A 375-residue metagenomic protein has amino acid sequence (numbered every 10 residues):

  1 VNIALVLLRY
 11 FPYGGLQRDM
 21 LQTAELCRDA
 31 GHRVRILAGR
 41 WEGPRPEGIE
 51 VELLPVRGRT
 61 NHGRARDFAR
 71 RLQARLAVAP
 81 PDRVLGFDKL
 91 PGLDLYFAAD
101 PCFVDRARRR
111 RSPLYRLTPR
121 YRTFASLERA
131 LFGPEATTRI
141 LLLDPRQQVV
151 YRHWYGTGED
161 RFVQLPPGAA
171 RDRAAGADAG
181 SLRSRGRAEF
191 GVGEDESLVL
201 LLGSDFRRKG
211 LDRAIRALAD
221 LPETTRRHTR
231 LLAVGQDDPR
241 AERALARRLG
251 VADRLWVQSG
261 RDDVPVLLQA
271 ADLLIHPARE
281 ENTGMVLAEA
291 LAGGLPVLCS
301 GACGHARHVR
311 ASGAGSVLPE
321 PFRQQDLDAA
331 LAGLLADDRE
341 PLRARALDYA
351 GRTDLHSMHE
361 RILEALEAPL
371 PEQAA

Functional and structural regions predicted by a protein language model:
R18-Q22, S197, L201-D220, R240: A conserved mid-protein helix/loop that constitutes part of the nucleotide-sugar donor-binding site
G39-W41, L202-S204, T229-R243: Glycosyltransferase donor-sugar binding loop
Y121-R183: Donor nucleotide-sugar binding/catalytic pocket of nucleotide-sugar-dependent glycosyltransferases
E242-G260: Nucleotide-activated donor-binding/catalytic signature segment of Leloir-type glycosyltransferases, i.e., the conserved
G260-R261, V266-A271: Short alpha-helical donor nucleotide-sugar binding micro-motif in glycosyltransferases
R279: Aromatic "clamp/platform" in nucleotide-sugar-dependent glycosyltransferases that forms part of the donor/acceptor
P296-S300: Short hydrophobic beta-strand element within catalytic cores of glycosyltransferases and related nucleotide-activated
A306-A332: Change "using UDP/GDP/dTDP sugars" to "using nucleotide sugars
